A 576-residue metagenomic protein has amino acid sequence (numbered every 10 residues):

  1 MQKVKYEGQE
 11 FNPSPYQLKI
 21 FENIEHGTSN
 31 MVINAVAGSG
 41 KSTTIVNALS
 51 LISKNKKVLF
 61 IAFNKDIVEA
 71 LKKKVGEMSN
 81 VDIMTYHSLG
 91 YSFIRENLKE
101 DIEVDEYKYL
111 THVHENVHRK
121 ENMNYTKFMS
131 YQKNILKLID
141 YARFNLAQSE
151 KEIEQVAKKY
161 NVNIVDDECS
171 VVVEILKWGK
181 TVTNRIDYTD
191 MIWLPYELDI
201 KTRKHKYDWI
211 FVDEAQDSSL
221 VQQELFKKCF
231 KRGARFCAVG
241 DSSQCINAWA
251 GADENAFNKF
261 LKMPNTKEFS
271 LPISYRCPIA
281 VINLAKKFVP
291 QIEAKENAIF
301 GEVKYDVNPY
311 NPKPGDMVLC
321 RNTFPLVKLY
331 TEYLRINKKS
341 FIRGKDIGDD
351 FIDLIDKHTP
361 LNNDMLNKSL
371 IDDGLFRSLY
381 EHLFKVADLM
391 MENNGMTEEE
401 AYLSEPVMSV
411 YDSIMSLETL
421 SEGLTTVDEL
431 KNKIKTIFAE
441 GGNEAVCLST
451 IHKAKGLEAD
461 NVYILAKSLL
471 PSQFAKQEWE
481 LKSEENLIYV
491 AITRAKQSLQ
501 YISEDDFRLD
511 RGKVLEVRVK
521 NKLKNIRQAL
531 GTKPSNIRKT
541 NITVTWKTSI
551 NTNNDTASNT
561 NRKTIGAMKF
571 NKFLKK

Functional and structural regions predicted by a protein language model:
Q2-K99, K286, T493: P-loop NTPase Walker
Y6, N12-E22, N30-N34, I164-A256 (+1 more regions): Conserved helicase NTPase motor core
N34-T43, F63-D66, H87, W209 (+9 more regions): Conserved helicase motor core of SF1/SF2 NTP-dependent helicases
T44-I45, K56-V68, V239, I299-L420: Conserved RecA-like ASCE P-loop NTPase motor core of nucleic-acid helicases/translocases
K65-I139, N337, F341-I347: Conserved P-loop NTPase-based nucleic-acid remodeling module centered on helicase motor cores
L98-K180, L366-M396: ATP-hydrolysis module of ASCE/P-loop NTPase motor domains, specifically the Walker B Asp-Glu catalytic pair
T359-I502, D506: Conserved helicase C-terminal RecA-like lobe
W479, N486-K576: Helicase C-terminal subdomain and adjacent C-terminal extension
